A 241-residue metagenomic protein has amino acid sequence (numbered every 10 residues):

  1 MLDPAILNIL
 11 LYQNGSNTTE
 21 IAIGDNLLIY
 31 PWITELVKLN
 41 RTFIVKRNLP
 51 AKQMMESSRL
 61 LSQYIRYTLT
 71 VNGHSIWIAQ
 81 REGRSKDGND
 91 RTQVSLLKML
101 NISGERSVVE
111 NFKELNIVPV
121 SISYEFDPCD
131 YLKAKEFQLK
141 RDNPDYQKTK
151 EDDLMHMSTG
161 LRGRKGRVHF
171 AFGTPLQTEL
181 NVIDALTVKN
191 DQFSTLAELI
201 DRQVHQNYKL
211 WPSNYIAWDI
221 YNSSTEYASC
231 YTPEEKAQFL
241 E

Functional and structural regions predicted by a protein language model:
M1-D3, N8-E20, G24-T34, R59-I76 (+2 more regions): Membrane-interfacial terminal anchoring regions of lipid-handling membrane enzymes
N40-F43, E179: A short secondary-structure junction motif
F43-L49: Short acidic-hydrophobic, aromatic-tinged amphipathic segments that line or gate anion-handling sites
I44, S75-A79: Structural motif
R47, R81-E82: Glycine- and acidic
M54: Catalytic cores of extracellular degradative/oxidative enzymes
